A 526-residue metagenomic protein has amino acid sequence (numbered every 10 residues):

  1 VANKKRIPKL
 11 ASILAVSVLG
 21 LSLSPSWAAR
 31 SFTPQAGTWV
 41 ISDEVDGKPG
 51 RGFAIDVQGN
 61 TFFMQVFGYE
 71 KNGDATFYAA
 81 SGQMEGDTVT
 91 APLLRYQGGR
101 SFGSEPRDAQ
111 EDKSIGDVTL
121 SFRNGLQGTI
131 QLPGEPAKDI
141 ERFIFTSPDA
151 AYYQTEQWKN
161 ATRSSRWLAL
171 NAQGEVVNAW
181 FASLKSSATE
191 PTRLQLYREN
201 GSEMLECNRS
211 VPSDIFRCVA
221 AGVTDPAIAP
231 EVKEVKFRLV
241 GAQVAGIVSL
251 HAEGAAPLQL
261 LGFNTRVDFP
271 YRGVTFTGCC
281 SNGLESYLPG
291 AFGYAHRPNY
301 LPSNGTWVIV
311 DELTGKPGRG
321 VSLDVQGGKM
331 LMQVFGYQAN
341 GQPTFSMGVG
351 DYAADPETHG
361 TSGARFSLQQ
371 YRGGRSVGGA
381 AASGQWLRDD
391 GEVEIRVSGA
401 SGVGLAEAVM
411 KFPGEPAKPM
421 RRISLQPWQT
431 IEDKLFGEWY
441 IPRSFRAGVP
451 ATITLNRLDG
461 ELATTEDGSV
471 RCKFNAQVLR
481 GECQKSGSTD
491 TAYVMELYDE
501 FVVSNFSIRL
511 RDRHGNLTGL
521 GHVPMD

Functional and structural regions predicted by a protein language model:
A2-L14: Bacterial N-terminal signal peptides that target proteins for export
K4-K5, P25, M420: Short amphipathic alpha-helical leader/targeting segments
S12-S22: Bacterial N-terminal signal peptides
L23-A29: Sec/Tat signal peptide C-region and signal peptidase I cleavage site
A29-D526: Mature soluble binding/inhibitory domains
